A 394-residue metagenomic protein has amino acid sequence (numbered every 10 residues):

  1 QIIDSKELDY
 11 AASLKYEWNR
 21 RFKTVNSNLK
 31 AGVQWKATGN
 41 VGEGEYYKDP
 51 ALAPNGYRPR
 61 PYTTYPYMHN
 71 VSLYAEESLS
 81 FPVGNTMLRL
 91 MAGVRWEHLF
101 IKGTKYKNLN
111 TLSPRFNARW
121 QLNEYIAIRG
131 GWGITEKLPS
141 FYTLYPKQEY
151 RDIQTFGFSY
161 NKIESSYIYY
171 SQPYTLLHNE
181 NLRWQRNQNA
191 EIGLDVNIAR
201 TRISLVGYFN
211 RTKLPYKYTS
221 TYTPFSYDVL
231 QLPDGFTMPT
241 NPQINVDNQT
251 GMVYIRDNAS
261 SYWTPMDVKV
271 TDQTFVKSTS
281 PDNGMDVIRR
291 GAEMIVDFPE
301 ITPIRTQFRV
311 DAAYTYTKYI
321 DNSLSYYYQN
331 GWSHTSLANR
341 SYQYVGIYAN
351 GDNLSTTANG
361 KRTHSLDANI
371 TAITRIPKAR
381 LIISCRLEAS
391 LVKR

Functional and structural regions predicted by a protein language model:
Q1, V41-D49, K102-L112, F141-K147 (+5 more regions): Outer-membrane beta-barrel translocator domains and adjoining extracellular loop/strand segments of Gram-negative
Q1-T104, G291: Face-selective signature of the C-terminal outer-membrane beta-barrel domain
L8-L14, H69-A75, L112-A118, H178 (+4 more regions): Hydrophobic, lipid-facing positions within transmembrane beta-strands of outer-membrane proteins
L14, W18-R20, L79-F81, L88 (+8 more regions): Residue-level signature of outer-membrane beta-barrel architecture
K15, V83, G235-K393: Gram-negative outer-membrane beta-barrel transporters
F22-S27, G84-L90, Y125-I128, R200-I203 (+2 more regions): Repeated loop/turn-to-beta-strand initiation elements of outer-membrane beta-barrel proteins
W35-V41, V94-K102, W132-L138, K147 (+7 more regions): Transmembrane beta-strands of outer-membrane beta-barrel pores
P66, E136-K213, L232-D247, Q273-I301 (+1 more regions): Outer-membrane beta-barrel signature, preferentially recognizing the C-terminal barrel domain of Gram-negative
